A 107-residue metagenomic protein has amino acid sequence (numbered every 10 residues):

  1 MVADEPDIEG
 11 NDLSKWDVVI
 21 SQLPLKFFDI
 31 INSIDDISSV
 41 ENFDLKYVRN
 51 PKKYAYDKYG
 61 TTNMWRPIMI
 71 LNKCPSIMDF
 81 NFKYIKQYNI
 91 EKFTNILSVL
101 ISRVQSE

Functional and structural regions predicted by a protein language model:
M1-E107: Cell-surface/extracellular proteins and modules involved in cell-wall/glycan interaction or trafficking/anchoring
